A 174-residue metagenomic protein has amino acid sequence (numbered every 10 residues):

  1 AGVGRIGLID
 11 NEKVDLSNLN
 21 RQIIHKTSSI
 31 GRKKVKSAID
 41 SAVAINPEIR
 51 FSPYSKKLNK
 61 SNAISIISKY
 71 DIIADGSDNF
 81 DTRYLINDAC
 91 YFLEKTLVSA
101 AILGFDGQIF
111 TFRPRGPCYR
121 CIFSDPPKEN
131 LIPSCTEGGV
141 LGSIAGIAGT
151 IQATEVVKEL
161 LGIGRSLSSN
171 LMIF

Functional and structural regions predicted by a protein language model:
A1-F174: Adenine nucleotide-associated cytosolic modules
